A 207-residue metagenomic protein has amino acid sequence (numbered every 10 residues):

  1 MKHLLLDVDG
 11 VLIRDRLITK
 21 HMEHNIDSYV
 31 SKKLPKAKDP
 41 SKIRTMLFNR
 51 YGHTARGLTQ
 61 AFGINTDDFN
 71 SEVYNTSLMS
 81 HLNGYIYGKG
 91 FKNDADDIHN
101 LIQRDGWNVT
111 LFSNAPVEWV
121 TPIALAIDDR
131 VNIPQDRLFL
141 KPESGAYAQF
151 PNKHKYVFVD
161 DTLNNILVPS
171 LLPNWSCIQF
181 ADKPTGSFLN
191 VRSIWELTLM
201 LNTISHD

Functional and structural regions predicted by a protein language model:
M1-K2, L101, W107-N108, F112-D207: Asp-based, Mg2+/Mn2+-dependent phosphohydrolase catalytic module
K2-F91: N-terminal helical cap/lid subdomain that shapes the substrate entry/recognition surface in HAD-like hydrolases
D7, G88-D94, I133-P134, S193: Helix N-cap / beta->alpha transition motif
K20, F48-N49, K92, N114 (+2 more regions): Short alpha-helix boundary/capping motifs
R50, Y87-D94, P142, A146 (+1 more regions): Soluble or luminal CAZymes and related metallo-dependent hydrolases
F69-A124: Substrate-recognition element of Asp-dependent hydrolases with the DxDx(T/V) motif
